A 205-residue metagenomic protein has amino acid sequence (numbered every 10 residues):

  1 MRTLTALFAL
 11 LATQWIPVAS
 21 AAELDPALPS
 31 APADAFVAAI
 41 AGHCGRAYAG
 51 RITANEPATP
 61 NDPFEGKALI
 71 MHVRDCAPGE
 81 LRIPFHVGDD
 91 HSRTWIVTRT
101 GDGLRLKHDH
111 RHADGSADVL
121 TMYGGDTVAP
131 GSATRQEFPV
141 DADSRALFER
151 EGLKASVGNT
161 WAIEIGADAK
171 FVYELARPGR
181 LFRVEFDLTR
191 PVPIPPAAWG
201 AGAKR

Functional and structural regions predicted by a protein language model:
M1-L4: Positively charged n-region of N-terminal signal peptides that target proteins for export
A6-P17: Bacterial N-terminal signal peptides
A19-A22: Boundary at the C-terminal end of the N-terminal hydrophobic targeting segment
L24-D62, H108: Tryptophan-anchored aromatic micro-motifs
H43-A49, C76-P84, L104-R105, A167-Y173: Short, hydrophobic/aromatic-rich segments at coil-to-beta transitions
A68-D109: Mid-chain, structured segments of secreted extracytoplasmic proteins
W95-L147: An exposed acidic His-Trp-rich patch
T121-D126, D168-R205: Edge beta-strand at a domain terminus
